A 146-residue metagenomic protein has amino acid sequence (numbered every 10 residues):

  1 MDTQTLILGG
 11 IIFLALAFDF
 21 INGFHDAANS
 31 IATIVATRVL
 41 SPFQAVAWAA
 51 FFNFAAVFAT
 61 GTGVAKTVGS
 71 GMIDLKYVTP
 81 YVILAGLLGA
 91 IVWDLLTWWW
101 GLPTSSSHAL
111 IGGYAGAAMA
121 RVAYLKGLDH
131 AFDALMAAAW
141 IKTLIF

Functional and structural regions predicted by a protein language model:
M1-F146: Multi-pass alpha-helical transmembrane bundle typical of ion/small-solute transporters and intramembrane aspartyl
